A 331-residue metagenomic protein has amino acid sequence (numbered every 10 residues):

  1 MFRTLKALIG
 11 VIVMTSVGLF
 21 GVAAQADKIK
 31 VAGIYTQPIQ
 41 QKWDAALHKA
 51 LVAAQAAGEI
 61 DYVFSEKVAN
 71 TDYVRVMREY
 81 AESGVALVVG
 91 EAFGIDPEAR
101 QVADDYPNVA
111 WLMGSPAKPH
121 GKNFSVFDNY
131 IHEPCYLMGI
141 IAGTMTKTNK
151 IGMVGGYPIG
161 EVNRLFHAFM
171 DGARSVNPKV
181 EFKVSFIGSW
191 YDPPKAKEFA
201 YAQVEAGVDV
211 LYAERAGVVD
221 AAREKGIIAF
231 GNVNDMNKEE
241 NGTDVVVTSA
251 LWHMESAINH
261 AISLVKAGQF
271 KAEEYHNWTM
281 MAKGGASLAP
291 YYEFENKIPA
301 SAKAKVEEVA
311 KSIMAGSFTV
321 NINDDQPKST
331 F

Functional and structural regions predicted by a protein language model:
M14-A23: C-terminal segment of classical bacterial N-terminal signal peptides
K30-A57, V63-Y73, F93, P158-R164: Extracytoplasmic "Venus flytrap"
A32-G33, V85-A92, L112-G114, A206-A216 (+1 more regions): Periplasmic-binding protein-like
L51, L137-V180, V184, E274-N296: An alpha-beta-alpha
Y62-A81, G188-V204: Structural motif
D104-N129, N234-V245: Flexible loop/hinge segments that line or gate small-molecule binding clefts
P119-G143, M153-P158, T243-E255: Short beta-strand elements at the ligand-binding edges of bilobed clamshell
K266-F331: Hinge/cleft segment of the Venus flytrap/periplasmic-binding protein
